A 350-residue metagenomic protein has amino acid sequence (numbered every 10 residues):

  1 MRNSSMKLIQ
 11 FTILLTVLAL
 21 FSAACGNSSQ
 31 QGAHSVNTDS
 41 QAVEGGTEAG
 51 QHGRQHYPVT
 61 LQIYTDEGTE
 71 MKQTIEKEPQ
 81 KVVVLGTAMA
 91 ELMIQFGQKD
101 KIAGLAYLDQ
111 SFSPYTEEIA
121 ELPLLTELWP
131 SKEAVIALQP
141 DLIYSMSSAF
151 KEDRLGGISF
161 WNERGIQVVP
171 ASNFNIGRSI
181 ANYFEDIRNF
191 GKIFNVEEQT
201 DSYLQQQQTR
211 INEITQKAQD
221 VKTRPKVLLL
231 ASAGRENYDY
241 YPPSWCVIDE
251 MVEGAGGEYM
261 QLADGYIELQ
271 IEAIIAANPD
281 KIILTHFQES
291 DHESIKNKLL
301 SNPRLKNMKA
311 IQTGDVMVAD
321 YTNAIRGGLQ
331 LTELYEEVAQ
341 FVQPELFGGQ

Functional and structural regions predicted by a protein language model:
R2-F11, C25-A90, I193-L229, F341-Q350: Bacterial Sec-exported substrate-binding components of ABC uptake systems
L20-A24: C-terminal motif of bacterial Sec signal peptides marking the signal peptidase cleavage site
R54, T65-T69, L122-E133, D264-I271: Short helix-initiation/N-cap motifs at beta->coil->alpha
T74, P130-D141, Q270-N278: Short helices/loops that flank or line small-molecule/ion binding pockets
V84-L138, L142, S147-S148: A short, structured surface patch at a secondary-structure boundary
L108-F112, D239-Y266: Alpha-helical, coiled-coil/dimerization segments enriched in small aliphatic residues
S111, S147-G156, I166-N189, K222-V247 (+1 more regions): Extracytoplasmic ligand-binding site segments that recognize negatively charged/polar headgroups
S179-N195, D201, I283-Q350: Structured C-terminal subdomain patch of bacterial secreted/periplasmic proteins
